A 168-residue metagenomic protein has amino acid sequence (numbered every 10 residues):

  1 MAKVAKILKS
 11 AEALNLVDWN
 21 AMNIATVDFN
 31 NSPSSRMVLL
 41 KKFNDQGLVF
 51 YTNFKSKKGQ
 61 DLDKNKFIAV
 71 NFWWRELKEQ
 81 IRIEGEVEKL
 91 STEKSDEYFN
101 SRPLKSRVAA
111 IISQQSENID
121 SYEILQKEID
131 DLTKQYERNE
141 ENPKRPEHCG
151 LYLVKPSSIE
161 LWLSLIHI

Functional and structural regions predicted by a protein language model:
M1-D45, V49: An N-terminal domain-cap segment
N23, L39, E84-E86, L153 (+1 more regions): Residues located in well-ordered beta-strands
A25-F29, K41, Y51, N71-R75 (+1 more regions): A generic structural motif
G47-N53, K57-D61: Covalent nucleotidyltransferase core used to form phosphodiester bonds in nucleic acids
K58-N118: Short, structured beta-strand-loop surface elements
S113-H148: A mid-sequence, solvent-exposed acidic-amphipathic segment
I166-I168: Conserved small/polar residues in nucleotide/adenosyl-binding loops
